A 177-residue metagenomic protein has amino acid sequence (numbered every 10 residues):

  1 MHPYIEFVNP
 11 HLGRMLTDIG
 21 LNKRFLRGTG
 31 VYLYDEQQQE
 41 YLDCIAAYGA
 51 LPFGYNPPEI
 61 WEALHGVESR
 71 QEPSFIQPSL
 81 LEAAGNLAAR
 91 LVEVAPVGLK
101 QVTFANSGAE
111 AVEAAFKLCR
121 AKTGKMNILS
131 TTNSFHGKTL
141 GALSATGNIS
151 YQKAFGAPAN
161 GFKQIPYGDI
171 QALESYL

Functional and structural regions predicted by a protein language model:
M1-T29, A83-A84: Active-site-adjacent loop/helix segments that line or gate small-molecule/cofactor pockets in enzymes
H2, S74, P78, Y167: Charge-dense, low-complexity intrinsically disordered segments
L12, E40-K125: Glycine-rich loop-to-alpha-helix module at the N-terminal edge of alpha/beta enzyme cores
N22-D43: Active-site and channel-lining beta-strand-loop segments that bind or position nucleotide-derived/phosphorylated
Y32, A50-F53, K163-Q164: Short, well-ordered beta-strand elements within core beta-sheets of diverse protein domains
Y34-D35, F53-Y55, A145: Short beta-strand-to-turn element immediately C-terminal to the catalytic PLP-Schiff-base lysine in fold type I
A88-L177: PLP-dependent aspartate aminotransferase-fold enzymes
